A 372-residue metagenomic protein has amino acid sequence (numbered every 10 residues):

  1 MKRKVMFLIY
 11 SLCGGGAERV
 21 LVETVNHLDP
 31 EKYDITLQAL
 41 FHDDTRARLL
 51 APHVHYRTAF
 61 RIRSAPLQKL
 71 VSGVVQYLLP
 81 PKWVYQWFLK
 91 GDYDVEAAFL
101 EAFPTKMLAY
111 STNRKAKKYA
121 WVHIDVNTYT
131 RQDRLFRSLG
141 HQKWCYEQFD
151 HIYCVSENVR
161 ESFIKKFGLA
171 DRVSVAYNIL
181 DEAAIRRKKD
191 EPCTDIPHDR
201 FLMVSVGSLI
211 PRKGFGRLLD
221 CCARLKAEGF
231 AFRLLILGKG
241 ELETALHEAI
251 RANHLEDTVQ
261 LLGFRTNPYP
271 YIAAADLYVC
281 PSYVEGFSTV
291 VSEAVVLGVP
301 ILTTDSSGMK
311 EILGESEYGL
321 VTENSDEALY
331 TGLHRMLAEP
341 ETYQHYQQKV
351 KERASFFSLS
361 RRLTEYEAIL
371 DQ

Functional and structural regions predicted by a protein language model:
G15-E23, F201-R224, F230, E241-H247: A conserved mid-protein helix/loop that constitutes part of the nucleotide-sugar donor-binding site
Y85-D92, L135-I152: Membrane-proximal helix-turn-helix segments that form the acceptor-binding/catalytic region of lipid-linked
F88-L89, V95-A116: An aromatic- and histidine-rich active-site surface loop
K106-L108, E147-V173, L180-E182: A short, active-site helix/loop in glycosyltransferases that binds the activated sugar's phosphate group
H247-G263: Nucleotide-activated donor-binding/catalytic signature segment of Leloir-type glycosyltransferases, i.e., the conserved
F264, Y283: Aromatic "clamp/platform" in nucleotide-sugar-dependent glycosyltransferases that forms part of the donor/acceptor
P300-T303: Short hydrophobic beta-strand element within catalytic cores of glycosyltransferases and related nucleotide-activated
E315-D326, R335-P340: Conserved acidic donor-binding segment of nucleotide-sugar-dependent glycosyltransferases
